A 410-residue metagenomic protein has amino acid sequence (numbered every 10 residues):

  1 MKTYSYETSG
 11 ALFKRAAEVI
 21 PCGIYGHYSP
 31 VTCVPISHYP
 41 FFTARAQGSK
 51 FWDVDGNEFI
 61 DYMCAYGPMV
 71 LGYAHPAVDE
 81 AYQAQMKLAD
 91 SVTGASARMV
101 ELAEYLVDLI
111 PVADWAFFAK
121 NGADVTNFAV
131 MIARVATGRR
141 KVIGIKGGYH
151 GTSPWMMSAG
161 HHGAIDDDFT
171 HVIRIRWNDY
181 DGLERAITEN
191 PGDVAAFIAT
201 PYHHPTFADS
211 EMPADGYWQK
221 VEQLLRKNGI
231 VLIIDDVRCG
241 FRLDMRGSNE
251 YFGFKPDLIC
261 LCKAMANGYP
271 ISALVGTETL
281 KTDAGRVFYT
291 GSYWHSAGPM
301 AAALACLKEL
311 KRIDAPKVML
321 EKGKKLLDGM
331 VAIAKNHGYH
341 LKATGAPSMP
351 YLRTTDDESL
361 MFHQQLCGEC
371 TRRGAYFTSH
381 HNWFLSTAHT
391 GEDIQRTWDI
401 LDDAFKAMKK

Functional and structural regions predicted by a protein language model:
M1-K410: Conserved N-terminal phosphate-binding loop of PLP-dependent enzymes in the Aspartate aminotransferase
